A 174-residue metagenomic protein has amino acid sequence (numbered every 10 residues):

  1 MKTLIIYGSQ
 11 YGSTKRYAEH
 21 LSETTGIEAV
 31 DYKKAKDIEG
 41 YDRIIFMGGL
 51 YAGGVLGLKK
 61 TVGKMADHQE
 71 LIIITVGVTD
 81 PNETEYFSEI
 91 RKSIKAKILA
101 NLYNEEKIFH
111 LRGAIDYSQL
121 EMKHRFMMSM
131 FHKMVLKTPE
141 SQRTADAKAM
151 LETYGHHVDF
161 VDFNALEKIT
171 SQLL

Functional and structural regions predicted by a protein language model:
M1-I73, E167, S171-L174: N-terminal beta1-alpha1-beta2 submodule of the flavodoxin-like/Rossmannoid cofactor-binding fold
G53-L174: FMN-binding flavodoxin-like domain, especially the glycine-rich phosphate-binding loop
